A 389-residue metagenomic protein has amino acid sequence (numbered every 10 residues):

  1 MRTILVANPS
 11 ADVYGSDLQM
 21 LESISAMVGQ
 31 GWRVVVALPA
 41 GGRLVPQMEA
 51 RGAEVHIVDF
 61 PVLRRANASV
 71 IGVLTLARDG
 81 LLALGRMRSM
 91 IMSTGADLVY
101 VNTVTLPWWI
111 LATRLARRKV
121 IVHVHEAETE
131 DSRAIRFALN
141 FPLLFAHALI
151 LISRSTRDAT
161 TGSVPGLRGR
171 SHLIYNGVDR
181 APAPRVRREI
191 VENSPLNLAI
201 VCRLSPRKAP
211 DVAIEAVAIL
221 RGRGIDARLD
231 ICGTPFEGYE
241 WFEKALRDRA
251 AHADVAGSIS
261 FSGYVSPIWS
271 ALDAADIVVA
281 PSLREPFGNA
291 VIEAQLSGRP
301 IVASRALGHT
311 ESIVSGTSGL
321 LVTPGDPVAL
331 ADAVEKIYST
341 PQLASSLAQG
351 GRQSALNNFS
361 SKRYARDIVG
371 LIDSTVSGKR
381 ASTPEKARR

Functional and structural regions predicted by a protein language model:
L5, I190-K208, A213-V217, D230: Conserved donor-binding/catalytic core segment of Leloir-type glycosyltransferases
A37-R43, V178, V201, R228-K244: Glycosyltransferase donor-sugar binding loop
S155, G177: Carbohydrate-associated surface elements
E243-G263: Nucleotide-activated donor-binding/catalytic signature segment of Leloir-type glycosyltransferases, i.e., the conserved
Y264, L283: Aromatic "clamp/platform" in nucleotide-sugar-dependent glycosyltransferases that forms part of the donor/acceptor
P300-A303, I313: Short hydrophobic beta-strand element within catalytic cores of glycosyltransferases and related nucleotide-activated
S315-G316, L320-P327, K336-P341, N357: Conserved acidic donor-binding segment of nucleotide-sugar-dependent glycosyltransferases
K336, L343-N358, Y364-D367: A short, well-ordered alpha-helix in the C-terminal region of glycosyltransferases
